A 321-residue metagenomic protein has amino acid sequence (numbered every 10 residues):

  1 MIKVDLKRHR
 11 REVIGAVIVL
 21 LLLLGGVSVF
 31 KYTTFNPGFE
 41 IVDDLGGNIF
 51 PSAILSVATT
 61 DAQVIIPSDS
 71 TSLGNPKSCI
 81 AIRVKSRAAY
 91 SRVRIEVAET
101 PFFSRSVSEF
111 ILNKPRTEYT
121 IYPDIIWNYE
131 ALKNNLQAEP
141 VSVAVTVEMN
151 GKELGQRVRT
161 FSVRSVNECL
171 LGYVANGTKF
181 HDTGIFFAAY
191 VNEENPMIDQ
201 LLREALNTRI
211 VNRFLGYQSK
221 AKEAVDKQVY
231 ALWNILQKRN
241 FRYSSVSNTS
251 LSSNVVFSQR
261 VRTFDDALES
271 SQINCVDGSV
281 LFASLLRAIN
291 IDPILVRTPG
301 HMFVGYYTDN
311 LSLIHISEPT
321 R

Functional and structural regions predicted by a protein language model:
M1-R10: N-terminal Lys/Arg-rich, disordered targeting/topogenic segments
I14-S28: Hydrophobic membrane-insertion alpha-helices, especially the h-region of bacterial N-terminal signal peptides
G26-E40, S270: Intrinsically disordered, low-complexity regulatory regions in eukaryotic proteins
T34-G172: Beta-strand-enriched, solvent-exposed domains that form extended recognition/catalytic surfaces
F186-S270: Secondary-structure boundary elements
L268-V296: Cysteine-centered nucleophilic/redox motifs
G300-D309: Beta-rich nucleic-acid/ligand-interaction surfaces
L311-T320: Residue-level detector of conserved catalytic or cofactor/ligand-binding positions in enzyme active sites
